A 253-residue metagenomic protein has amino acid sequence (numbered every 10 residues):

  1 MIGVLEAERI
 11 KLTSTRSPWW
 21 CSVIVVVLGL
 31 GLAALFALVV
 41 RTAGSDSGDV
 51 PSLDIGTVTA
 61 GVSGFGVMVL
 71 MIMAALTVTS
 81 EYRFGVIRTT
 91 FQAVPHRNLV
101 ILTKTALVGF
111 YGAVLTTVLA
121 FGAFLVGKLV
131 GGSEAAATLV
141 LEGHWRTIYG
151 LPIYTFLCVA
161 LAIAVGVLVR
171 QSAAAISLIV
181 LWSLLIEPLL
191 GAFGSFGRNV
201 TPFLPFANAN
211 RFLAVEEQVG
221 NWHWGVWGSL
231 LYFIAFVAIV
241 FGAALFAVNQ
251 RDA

Functional and structural regions predicted by a protein language model:
M1-V27, R170: Aromatic- and glycine-rich beta-strand/loop motifs that create alpha-glucan
K11, T79, T90-Q92, A162 (+1 more regions): Helix-capping/transition residues at the boundaries of transmembrane alpha-helices and the short helical linkers
S17, H96-N98, Q171-A173: Membrane-helix interface segments
P18-A75, I101-L168, L181-G191, S195-F196 (+2 more regions): Secretory targeting signals
L38-S45, S80-R83, G197, F246-A253: Juxtamembrane transmembrane-helix termini
M71-A93, R97-N98, T105: Transmembrane helix boundary and interhelical loop/hinge segments in multi-pass membrane proteins
A173-V180: Alpha-helical transmembrane segments of multi-pass membrane transporters/permeases
Y232-A253: Junction motif at the cytosolic side of a transmembrane helix
